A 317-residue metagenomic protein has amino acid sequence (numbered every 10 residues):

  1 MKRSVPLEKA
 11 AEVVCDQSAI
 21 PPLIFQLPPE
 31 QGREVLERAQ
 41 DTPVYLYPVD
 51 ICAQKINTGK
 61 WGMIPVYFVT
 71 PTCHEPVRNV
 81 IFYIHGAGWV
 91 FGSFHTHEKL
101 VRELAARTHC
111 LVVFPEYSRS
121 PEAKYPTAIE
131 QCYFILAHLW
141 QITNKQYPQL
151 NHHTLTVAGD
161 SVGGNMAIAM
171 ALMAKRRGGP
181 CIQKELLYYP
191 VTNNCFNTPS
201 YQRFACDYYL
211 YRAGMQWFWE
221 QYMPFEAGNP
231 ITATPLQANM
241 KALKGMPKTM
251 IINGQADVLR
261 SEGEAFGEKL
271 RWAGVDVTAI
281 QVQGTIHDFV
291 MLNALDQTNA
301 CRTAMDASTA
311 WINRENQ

Functional and structural regions predicted by a protein language model:
M1-P71, G228, N299, Q317: A glycine/proline-hinged amphipathic helix-loop "lid/cap" segment that gates access to hydrophobic ligand pockets
G62-I64, P71-V80, L243-M246: Proline/glycine-enriched tight loop/beta-turn segments at coil->beta junctions that connect or precede beta-strands
H85-V90, A256: Active-site glycine-rich loops that stabilize anionic/oxyanionic intermediates across multiple enzyme folds
H95-F114: Short amphipathic alpha-helix adjacent to the substrate-entry channel of hydrolases
A123-Q146: Alpha/beta-hydrolase active-site loop
Q141-V157: Gly/Ser-rich "nucleophile elbow"/oxyanion-hole loop immediately N-terminal to the catalytic nucleophile in hydrolases
H152-T154, I168-Q317: Alpha/beta hydrolase fold serine-hydrolase catalytic domain that processes acyl esters and thioesters
G159, G163, A167: Gly/Ala-rich beta-loop-alpha elbow adjacent to hydrolase catalytic centers
